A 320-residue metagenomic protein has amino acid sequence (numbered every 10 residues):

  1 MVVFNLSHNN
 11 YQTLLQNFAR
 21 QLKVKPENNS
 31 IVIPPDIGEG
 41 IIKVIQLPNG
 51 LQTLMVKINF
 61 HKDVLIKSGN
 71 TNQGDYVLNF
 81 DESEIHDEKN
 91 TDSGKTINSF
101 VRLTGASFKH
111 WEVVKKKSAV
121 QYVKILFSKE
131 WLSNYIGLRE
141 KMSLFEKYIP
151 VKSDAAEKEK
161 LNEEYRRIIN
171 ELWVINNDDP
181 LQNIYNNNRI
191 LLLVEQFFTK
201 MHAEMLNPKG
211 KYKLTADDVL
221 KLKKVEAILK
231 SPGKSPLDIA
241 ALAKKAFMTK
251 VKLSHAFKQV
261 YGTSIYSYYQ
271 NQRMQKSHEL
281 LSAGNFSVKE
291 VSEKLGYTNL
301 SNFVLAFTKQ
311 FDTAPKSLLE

Functional and structural regions predicted by a protein language model:
M1-E27: Short Lys/Arg-enriched alpha/beta "domain-start" segment
Q21-Q121: N-terminal functional module of multi-domain proteins
K89-L214, I239, K244-K250, V288-K289 (+2 more regions): Alpha-helical bundle regulatory/interaction domains
N162-R166, V219, K223, N271: Amphipathic alpha-helical repeat elements characteristic of tetratricopeptide repeat
K223-S231, P236-A241, Q259-S301, E320: Terminal helix-turn-helix DNA-binding modules in bacterial transcription factors
K252-L253, F257, N302-F303, F307: Short hydrophobic/aromatic patch on the recognition helix
Y297, F307-T308: Conserved acetyl-CoA-binding loop of GNAT-fold acetyltransferases
